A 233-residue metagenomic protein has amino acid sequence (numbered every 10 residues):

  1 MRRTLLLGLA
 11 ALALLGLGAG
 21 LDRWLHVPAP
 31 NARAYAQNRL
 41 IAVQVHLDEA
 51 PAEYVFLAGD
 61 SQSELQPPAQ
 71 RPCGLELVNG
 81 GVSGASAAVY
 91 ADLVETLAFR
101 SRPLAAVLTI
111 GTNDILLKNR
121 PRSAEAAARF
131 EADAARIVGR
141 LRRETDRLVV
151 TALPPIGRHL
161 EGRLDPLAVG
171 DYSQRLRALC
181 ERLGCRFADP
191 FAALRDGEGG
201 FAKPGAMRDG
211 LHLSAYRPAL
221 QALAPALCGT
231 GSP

Functional and structural regions predicted by a protein language model:
T4-D22: Hydrophobic membrane-insertion alpha-helices, especially the h-region of bacterial N-terminal signal peptides
H26-A132, R136: Conserved SGNH/GDSL esterase-like catalytic core that processes O-acyl groups on lipids and polysaccharides
E95-F99, R142, E181: Residue-level signal for alpha-helix termini/capping positions
R102-P103, T145, C180, F191: Exposed regions on extracellular, virion, or secretory-pathway luminal proteins
T109, T151-A152: Alpha/beta-hydrolase-fold catalytic nucleophile elbow
A132, R136-R143, D171-A178: Alpha-helical scaffolding segments of alpha/beta enzyme cores, especially the outer helices of TIM-barrel or partial
E144-L148, C185: A short helix->loop->beta-strand "cap" motif at the edges of active sites that frequently abuts
P154-P233: Catalytic His-Asp segment of secreted/periplasmic serine-dependent ester chemistry enzymes
